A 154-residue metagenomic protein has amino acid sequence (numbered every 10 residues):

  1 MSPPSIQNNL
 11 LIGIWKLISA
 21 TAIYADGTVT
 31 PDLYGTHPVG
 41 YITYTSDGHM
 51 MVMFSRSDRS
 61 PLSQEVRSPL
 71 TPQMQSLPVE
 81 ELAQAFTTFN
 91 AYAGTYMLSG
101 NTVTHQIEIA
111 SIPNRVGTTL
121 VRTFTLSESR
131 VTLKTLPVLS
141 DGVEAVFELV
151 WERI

Functional and structural regions predicted by a protein language model:
M1-A91, M97-I154: Lipid interaction determinants
